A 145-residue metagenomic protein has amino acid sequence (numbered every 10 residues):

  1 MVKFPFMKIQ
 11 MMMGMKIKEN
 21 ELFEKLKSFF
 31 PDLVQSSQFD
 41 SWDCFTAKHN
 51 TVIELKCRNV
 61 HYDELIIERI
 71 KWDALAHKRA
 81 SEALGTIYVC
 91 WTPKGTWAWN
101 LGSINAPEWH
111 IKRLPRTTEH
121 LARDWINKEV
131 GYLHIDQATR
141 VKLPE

Functional and structural regions predicted by a protein language model:
M1-Q38, S81, T96: Acidic-basic catalytic patches of nuclease active cores, encompassing PD-(D/E)XK and other metal-cofactor nuclease
Q35, V52-E54, I87-C90: A structural signal for short, well-ordered beta-strand segments and their strand-loop junctions that often border
C44-H61: Conserved catalytic cores of phosphodiester-cleaving nucleases, focusing on short active-site segments
N59-D73: Active-site-adjacent loop/helix micro-motif of nuclease/hydrolase catalytic cores
R69-A83: Basic, amphipathic alpha-helical patches used to engage nucleic acids or provide basic targeting signals, exemplified
R79-N105: Nucleic-acid nuclease catalytic cores
W97-E145: Intrinsically disordered, low-complexity terminal regions enriched in charged/polar residues
